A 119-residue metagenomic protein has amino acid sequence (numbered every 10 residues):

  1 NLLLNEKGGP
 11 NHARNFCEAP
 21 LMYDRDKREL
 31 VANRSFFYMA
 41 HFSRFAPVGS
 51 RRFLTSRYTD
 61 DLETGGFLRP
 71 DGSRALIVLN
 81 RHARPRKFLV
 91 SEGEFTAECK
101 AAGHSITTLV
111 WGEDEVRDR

Functional and structural regions predicted by a protein language model:
N1-Y38, F53-R57: Aromatic/acidic polysaccharide-binding cleft in carbohydrate-active enzymes
L2-L4, R81-R84, F95, D114: Short, glycine-/Ser/Thr-/acidic-enriched flexible segments
G8-H12, K87-V90, W111, R119: Short conserved micro-motifs at the rims of enzyme active sites and ligand-binding pockets
Y38-F45: Generic recognition of well-ordered alpha-helical segments
R44, T55-G93, H104: Carbohydrate-binding surface patches
A46, S50-R52: Edge strands and adjacent loops of beta-rich recognition modules
E94, C99-K100: Catalytic-core signal marking the mid-to-C-terminal active-site face
K100-R119: C-terminal beta-strand-rich structural cap/linker in extracellular carbohydrate-active enzymes
